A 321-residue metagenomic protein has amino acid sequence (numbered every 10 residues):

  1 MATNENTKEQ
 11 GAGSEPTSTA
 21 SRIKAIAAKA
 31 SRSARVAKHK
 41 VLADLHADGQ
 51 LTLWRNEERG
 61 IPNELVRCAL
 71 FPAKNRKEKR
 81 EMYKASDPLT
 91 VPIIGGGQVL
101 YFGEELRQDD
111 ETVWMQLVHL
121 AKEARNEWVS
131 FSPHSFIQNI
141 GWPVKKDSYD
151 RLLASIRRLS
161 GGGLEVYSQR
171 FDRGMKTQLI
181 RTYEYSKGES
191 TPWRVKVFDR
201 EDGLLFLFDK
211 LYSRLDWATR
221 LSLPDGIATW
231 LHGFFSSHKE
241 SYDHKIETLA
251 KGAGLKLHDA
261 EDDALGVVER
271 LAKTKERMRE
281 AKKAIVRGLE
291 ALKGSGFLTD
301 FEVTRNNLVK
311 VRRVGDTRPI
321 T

Functional and structural regions predicted by a protein language model:
A2-T321: Charged, alpha-helix-forming regions
